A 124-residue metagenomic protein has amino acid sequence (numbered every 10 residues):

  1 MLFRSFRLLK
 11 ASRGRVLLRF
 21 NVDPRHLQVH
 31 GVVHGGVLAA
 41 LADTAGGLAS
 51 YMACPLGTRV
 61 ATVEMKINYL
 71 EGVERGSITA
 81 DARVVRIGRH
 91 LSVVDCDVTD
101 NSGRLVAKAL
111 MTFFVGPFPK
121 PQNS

Functional and structural regions predicted by a protein language model:
M1-L2: Short, small-residue-biased leader/transition segments that mark boundaries at the very start of proteins
S5-V33: Catalytic strand-loop segment that frames the active site of acyl-thioester-processing enzymes
V16, F20, A42, C96 (+1 more regions): Conserved GNAT-family N-acetyltransferase fold
V33-L56: Active-site helix/loop of acyl-thioester processing domains in fatty-acid/polyketide metabolism, spanning hotdog-fold
R59, L70-K108: Beta-rich strand-turn-strand
T99-S124: Short, C-terminally biased terminal segments at protein or domain edges
